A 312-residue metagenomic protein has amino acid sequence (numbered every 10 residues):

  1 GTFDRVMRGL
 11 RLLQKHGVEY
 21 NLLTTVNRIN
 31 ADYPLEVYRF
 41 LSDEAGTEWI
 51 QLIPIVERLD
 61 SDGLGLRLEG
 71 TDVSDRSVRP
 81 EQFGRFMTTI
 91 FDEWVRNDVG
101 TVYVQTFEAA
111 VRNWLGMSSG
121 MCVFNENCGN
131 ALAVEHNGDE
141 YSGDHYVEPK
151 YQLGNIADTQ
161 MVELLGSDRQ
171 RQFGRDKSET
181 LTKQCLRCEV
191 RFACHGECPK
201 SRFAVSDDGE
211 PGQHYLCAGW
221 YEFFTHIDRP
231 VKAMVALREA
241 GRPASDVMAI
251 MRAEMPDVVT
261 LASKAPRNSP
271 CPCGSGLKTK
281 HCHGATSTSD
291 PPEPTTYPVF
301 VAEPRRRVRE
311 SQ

Functional and structural regions predicted by a protein language model:
T2-D4, R11, K15-V123, N127 (+3 more regions): Radical SAM enzyme [4Fe-4S]-AdoMet core and its adjacent flexible, acidic and glycine-rich loops/tails across
S142-D144, L181-S201, G219, P270-G284: Local cysteine-cluster metal-coordination motifs and their immediate loop/turn environment, predominantly Fe-S cluster
V147-R191: Membrane-interface junctions of multi-pass transporters
Q170-K177, T182-C185, S201-S206, M255-A262 (+1 more regions): Short, intrinsically disordered, charge-biased short linear motifs at domain edges
V205-R229, D290-S311: Short microdomains enriched in Cys/His and/or Lys/Arg
Y215-D257: Charge-rich, low-complexity terminal tails
R242-Q312: Acidic/negatively charged segments and metal-coordination signatures
